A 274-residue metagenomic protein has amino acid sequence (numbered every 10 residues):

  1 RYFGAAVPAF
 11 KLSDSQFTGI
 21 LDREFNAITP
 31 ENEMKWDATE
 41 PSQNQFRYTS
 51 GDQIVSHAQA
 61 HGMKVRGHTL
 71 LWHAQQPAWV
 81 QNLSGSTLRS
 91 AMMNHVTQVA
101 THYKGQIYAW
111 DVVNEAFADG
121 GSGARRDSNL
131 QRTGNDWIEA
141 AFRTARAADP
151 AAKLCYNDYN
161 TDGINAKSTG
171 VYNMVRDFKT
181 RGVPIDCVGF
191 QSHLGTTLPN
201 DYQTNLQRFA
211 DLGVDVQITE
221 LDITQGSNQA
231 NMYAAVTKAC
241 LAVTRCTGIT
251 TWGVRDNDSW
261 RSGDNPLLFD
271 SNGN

Functional and structural regions predicted by a protein language model:
R1-E31: Boundary/entry segment of secreted carbohydrate-active catalytic domains
A5-A9, P30-N32, G67-L71, D111-N114 (+4 more regions): A cross-domain feature marking catalytic cores of carbohydrate-active enzymes and several ubiquitous metabolic/repair
A6-T18, W36-T49, Q76, F117-G121 (+3 more regions): Acidic-and-aromatic substrate-binding clefts and catalytic sites of carbohydrate-active enzymes
I20, L71-H73, R261-N265: Short, flexible, mixed-charge acidic loops at enzyme active sites
L21-A27, S86-L88, N94, Q98-Y108 (+3 more regions): Structural recognition of alpha->loop->beta junctions
R23-Q43, R47-D162, R208, Q225: Substrate-binding cleft and catalytic face of glycoside hydrolase catalytic domains, especially the flexible beta-alpha
T49, Q53-K64, R132-N157, I164-T247 (+1 more regions): Glycoside hydrolase catalytic-domain groove-lining segments
V243, T247-G273: Aromatic/acidic polysaccharide-binding cleft in carbohydrate-active enzymes
